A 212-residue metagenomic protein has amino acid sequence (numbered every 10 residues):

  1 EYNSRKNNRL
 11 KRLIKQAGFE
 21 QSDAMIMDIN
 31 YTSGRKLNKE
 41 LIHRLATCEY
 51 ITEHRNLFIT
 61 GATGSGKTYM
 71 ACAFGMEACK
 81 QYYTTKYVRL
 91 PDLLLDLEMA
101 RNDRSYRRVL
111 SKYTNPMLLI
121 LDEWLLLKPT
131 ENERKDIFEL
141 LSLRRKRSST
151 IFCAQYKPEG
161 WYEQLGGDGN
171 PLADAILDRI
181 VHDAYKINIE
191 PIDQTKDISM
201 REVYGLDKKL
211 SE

Functional and structural regions predicted by a protein language model:
E1-Q21: Interdomain "pre-motor" coupling segment immediately N-terminal to P-loop NTPase/helicase cores
A24-C48: N-terminal pre-Walker A segment at the start of P-loop NTPase domains
I29, A71, R89: Conserved hydrophobic/aromatic pocket- or pore-lining residues that grip, position, or stack substrates in active sites
H54-M70: Walker A/P-loop nucleotide-binding motif
R55, Y82-T84, N115-L118, R145-F152: Loop/turn-to-beta-strand initiation segments
G75-V88: Post-Walker A helix-loop "phosphate-sensing" segment adjacent to the P-loop in P-loop NTPases
L93-A100, R104-S111, W124-E212: Replace "adjacent to P-loop NTPase cores in ATP/GTP-dependent enzymes" with "adjacent to NTP-binding cores
